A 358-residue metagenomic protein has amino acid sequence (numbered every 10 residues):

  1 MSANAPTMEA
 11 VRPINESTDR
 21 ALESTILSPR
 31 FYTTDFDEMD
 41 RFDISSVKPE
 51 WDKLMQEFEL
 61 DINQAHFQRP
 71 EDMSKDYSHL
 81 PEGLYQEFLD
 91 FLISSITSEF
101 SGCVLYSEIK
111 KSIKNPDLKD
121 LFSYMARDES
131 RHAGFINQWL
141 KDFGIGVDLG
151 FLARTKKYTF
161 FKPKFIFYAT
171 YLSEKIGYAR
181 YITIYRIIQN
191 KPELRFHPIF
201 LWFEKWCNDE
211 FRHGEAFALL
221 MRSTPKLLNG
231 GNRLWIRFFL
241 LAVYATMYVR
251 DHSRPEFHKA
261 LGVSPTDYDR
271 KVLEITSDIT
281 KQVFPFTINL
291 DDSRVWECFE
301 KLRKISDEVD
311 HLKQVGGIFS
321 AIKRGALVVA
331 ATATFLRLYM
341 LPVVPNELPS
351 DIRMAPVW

Functional and structural regions predicted by a protein language model:
S2-W358: Non-heme di-metal
